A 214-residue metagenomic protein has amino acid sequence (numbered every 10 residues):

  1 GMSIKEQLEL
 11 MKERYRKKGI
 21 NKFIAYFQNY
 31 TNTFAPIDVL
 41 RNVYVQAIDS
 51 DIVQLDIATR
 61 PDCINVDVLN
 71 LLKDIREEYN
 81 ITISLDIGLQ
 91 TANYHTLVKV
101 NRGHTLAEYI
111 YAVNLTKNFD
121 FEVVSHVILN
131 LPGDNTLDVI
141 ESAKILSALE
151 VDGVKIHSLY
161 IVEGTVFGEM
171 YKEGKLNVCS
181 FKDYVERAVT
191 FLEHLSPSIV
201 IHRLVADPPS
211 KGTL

Functional and structural regions predicted by a protein language model:
M2-M11, Y15-I37, I52-N65, I81-E108 (+1 more regions): Core AdoMet radical
L8, L40, Y109, N135 (+3 more regions): Aromatic/hydrophobic pocket-lining residues that form the small-molecule binding cavity in soluble enzyme cores
Y15-G19, Y44-S50, N70-T82, N114-N118 (+1 more regions): Acidic (Asp/Glu)-rich catalytic clusters
I37-V45, N65-R76, L97, V139: Distinct, well-ordered alpha-helical segments
D49-S50, A107-S125, L176-S198: Alpha-helix-loop-beta-strand connector modules within alpha/beta enzyme cores
H95-R102, I128-L131, K175: Surface-exposed cleft-lining segments at the edges of enzyme active sites
L129-D134, D152-V178, S198-L214: Flexible glycine/acidic-rich beta-alpha junction loops that bind and position SAM and/or redox cofactors in anaerobic
P132-A148: Catalytic cores of alpha/beta
